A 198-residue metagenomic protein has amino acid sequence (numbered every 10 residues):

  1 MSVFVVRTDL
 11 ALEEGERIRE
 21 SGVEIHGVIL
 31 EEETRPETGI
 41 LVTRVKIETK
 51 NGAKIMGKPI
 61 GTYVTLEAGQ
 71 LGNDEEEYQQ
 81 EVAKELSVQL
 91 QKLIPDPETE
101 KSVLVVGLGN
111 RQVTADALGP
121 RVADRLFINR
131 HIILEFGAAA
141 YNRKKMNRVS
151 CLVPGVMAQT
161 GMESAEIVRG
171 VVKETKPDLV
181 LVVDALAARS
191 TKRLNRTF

Functional and structural regions predicted by a protein language model:
M1-I60, N73: N-terminal amphipathic/basic leader segments beginning at the initiator methionine
N51-D96: An N-terminal, well-structured beta->alpha segment
G61, E77, E81, E85 (+5 more regions): Conserved active-site and cofactor/substrate-binding residues in soluble primary-metabolism enzymes
T65-G69, S102-V113, C151-G155: Short glycine-rich or small-residue beta-strand-to-loop segments that form or flank ligand, phosphate, metal/Fe-S
L108-L118, A158, A185-R189: Gly/Ser/Thr-rich loops at beta-strand to alpha-helix junctions that form or flank small-molecule/cofactor-binding
N110-C151: Glycine-rich phosphate/diphosphate-binding loop of Rossmann-like nucleotide-binding domains
N142-V171: A structural-propensity feature for long, helix-poor, extended segments
A165-F198: Glycine-rich phosphate-binding loop
